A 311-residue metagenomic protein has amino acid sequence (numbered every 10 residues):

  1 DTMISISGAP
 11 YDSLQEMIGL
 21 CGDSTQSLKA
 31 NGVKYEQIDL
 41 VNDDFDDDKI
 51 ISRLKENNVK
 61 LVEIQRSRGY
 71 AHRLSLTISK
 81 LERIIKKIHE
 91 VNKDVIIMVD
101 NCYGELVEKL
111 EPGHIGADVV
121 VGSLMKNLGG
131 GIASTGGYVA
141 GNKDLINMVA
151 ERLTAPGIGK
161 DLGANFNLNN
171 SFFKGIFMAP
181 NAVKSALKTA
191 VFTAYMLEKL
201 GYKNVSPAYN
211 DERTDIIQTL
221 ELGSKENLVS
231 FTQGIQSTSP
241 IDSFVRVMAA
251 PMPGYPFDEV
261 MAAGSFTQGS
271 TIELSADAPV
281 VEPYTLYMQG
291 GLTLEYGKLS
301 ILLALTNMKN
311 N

Functional and structural regions predicted by a protein language model:
D1-K184, K188, L197, K203-V205 (+1 more regions): Conserved PLP-enzyme active-site core in the AAT-like
E198-N310: Conserved C-terminal alpha-helix-loop-beta "cap" of PLP-dependent enzymes that closes/shapes the active-site mouth
